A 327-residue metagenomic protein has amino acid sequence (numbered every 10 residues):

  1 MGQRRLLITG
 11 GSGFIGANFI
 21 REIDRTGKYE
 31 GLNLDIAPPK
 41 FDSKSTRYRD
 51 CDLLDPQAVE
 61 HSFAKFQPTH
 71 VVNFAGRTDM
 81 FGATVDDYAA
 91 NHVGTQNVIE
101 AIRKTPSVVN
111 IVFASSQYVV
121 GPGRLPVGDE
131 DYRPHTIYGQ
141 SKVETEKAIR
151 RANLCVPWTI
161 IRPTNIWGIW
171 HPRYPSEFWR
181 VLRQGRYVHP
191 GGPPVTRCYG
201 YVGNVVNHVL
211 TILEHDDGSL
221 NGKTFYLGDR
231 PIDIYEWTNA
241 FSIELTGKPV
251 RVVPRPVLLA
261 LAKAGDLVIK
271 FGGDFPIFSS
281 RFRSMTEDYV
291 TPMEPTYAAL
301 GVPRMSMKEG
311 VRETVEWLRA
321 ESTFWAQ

Functional and structural regions predicted by a protein language model:
L6-T26: N-terminal Rossmann NAD(P)H-binding glycine-rich loop of SDR-like oxidoreductase domains
L53-N91, K104, P122, P126: NAD(P)H-binding glycine-rich loop region in Rossmannoid oxidoreductase-like domains and their noncatalytic homologs
Q96-I137, R151: Conserved Rossmann-fold NAD(P)-dependent oxidoreductase catalytic core, especially the SDR/UDP-sugar
V120-G121, T159-E177: Flexible, glycine-rich beta-alpha linker
H135-T159: Active-site Tyr-X1-5-Lys
H171-E177, G191-E214, G222-K223: Substrate-positioning beta->alpha
H215-P276, S306-K308, R312-V315, S322-Q327: Mid/C-terminal beta-alpha module of Rossmann-like enzyme folds, strongest in SDR-family dehydrogenases/epimerases
L259-A299: A hydrophobic C-terminal alpha-helical subdomain
